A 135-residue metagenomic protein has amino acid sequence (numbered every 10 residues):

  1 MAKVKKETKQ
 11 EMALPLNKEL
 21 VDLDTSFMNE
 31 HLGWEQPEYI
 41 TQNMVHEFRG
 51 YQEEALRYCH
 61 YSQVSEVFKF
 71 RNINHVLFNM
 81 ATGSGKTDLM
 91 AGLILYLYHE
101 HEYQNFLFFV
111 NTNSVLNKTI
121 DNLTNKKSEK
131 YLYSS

Functional and structural regions predicted by a protein language model:
M1-S135: RecA-like P-loop NTPase motor core of helicase/translocase proteins
